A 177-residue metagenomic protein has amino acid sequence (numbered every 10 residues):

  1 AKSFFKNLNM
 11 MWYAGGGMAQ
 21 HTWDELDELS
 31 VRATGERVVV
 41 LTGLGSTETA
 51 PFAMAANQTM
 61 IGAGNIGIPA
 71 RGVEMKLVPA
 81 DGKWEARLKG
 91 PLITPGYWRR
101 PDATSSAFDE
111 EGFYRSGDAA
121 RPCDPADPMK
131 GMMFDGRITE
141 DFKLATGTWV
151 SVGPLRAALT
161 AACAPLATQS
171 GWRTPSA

Functional and structural regions predicted by a protein language model:
A1-K83, A177: Conserved adenylate-forming
S3-K6, Y114, A164: Structured loop/turn residues at beta-strand edges in well-structured enzyme cores
W12-G16, R87, A145-W149: Hydrophobic alpha-helical scaffolding
L44, N65-I68, D124, F142 (+1 more regions): Replace "in large, NTP-powered and nucleic-acid-processing enzymes" with "in large, NTP-powered factors and other
V78-L144: Conserved ATP-binding/catalytic segment of the ANL
A107, A120, V150-V152, A158: Long hydrophobic segments that form regular secondary structure
G117-A119, A162-A177: C-terminal boundary motif of the adenylate-forming
